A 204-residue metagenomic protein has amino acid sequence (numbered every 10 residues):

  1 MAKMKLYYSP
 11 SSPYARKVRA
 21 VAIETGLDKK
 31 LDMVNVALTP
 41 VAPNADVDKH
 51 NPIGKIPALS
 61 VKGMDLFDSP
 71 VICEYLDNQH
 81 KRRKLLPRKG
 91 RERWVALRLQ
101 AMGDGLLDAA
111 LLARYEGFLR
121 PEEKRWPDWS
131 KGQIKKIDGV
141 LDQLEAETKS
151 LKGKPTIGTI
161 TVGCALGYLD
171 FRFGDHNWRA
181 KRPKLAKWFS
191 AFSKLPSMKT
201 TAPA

Functional and structural regions predicted by a protein language model:
M1-P127: GST-like domain detector, emphasizing the conserved glutathione-binding G-site in the N-terminal thioredoxin-like
T25, R182, L195: Acidic-histidine catalytic/liganding microenvironments
K49, P87-R88, D175, A180 (+1 more regions): Generic structural "secondary-structure junction" signal
C73, D77, L97-Q100, L141 (+2 more regions): Non-transmembrane alpha-helical segments in soluble domains of secreted/periplasmic/extracellular proteins
G90-R91, P183, P203: Short capping/connector residues at structural and topological boundaries
G103-S190: GST-like fold's C-terminal all-alpha helical module
S150, T201-A204: Long amphipathic alpha-helical segments
K187-T201: Charged phosphate-binding loop/patch that engages nucleotide di/tri-phosphates or the phosphate backbone of nucleic
